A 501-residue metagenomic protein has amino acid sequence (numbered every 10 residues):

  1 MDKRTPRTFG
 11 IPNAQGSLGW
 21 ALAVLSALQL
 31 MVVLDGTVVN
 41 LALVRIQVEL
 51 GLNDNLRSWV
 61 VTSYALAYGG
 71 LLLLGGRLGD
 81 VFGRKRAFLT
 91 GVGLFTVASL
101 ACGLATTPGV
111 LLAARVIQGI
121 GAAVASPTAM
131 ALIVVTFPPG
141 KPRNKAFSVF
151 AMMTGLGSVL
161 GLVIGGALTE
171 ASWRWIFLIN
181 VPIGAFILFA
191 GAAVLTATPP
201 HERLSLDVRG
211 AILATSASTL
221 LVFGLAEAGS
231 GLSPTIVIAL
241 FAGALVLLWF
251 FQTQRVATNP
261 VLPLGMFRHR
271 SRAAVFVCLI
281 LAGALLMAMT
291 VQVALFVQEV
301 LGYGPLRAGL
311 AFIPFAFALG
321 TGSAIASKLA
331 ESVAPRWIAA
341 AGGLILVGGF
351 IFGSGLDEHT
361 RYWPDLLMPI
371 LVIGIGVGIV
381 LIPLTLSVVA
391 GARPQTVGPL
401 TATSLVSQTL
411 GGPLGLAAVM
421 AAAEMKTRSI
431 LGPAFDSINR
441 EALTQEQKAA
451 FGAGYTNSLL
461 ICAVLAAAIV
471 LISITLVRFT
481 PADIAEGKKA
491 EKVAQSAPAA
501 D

Functional and structural regions predicted by a protein language model:
M1-S17, R440-E446, L476-D501: Intrinsic disorder in cytosolic terminal tails and internal cytosolic loops of multi-pass membrane transporters
D2-A193, V333, S354, E358: Transmembrane-helix bundle of Major Facilitator Superfamily
L18-L34, V39-L41, D54, L232-A239 (+3 more regions): 12-transmembrane solute porter fold
I46-Q47, L78-G79, I164-A171, L225 (+4 more regions): Interfacial helix-cap and linker-helix signal at transmembrane-aqueous boundaries of multi-pass secondary transporters
T90, P142-T154, R203-I212, I236 (+2 more regions): Cytoplasmic-side transmembrane-helix entry/capping segments in multi-pass membrane proteins
V134-P138, G155, A192-T196, L225 (+3 more regions): Structural signal for the C-terminal ends of transmembrane alpha-helices and the immediately following loop
S148, T169-L285, Y303, A463 (+1 more regions): Hydrophobic transmembrane-helix bundles of small-molecule transporters
F435-G454: Short, membrane-exposed interhelical loops at transmembrane-helix boundaries
